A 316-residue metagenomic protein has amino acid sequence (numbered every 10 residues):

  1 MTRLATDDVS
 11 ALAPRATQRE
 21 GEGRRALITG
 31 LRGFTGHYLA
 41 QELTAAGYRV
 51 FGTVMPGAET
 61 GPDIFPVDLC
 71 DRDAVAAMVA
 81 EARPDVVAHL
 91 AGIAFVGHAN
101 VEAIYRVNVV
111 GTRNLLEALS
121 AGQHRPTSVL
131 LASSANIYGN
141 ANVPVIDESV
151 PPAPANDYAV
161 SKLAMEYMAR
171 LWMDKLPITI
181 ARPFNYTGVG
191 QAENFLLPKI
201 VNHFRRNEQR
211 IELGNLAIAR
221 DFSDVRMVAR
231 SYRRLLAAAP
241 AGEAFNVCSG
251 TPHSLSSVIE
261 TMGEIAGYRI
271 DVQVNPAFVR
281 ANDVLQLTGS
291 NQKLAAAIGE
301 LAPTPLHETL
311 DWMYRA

Functional and structural regions predicted by a protein language model:
M1-R19, P305-A316: Amphipathic terminal alpha-helices
P14-A16, R24-A46: N-terminal Rossmann NAD(P)H-binding glycine-rich loop of SDR-like oxidoreductase domains
T60-D71: Rossmann-fold cofactor-recognition segment
L69-V107: NAD(P)H-binding glycine-rich loop region in Rossmannoid oxidoreductase-like domains and their noncatalytic homologs
R113-D157: Conserved Rossmann-fold NAD(P)-dependent oxidoreductase catalytic core, especially the SDR/UDP-sugar
V143-P144, Y167-D221, V225-R234, I259-E264: NAD(P)-dependent short-chain dehydrogenase/reductase
D157, S161-A164: Active-site helix of classical SDR
R206-A316: C-terminal substrate-binding subdomain of Rossmann-fold SDR/epimerase-dehydratase oxidoreductases
